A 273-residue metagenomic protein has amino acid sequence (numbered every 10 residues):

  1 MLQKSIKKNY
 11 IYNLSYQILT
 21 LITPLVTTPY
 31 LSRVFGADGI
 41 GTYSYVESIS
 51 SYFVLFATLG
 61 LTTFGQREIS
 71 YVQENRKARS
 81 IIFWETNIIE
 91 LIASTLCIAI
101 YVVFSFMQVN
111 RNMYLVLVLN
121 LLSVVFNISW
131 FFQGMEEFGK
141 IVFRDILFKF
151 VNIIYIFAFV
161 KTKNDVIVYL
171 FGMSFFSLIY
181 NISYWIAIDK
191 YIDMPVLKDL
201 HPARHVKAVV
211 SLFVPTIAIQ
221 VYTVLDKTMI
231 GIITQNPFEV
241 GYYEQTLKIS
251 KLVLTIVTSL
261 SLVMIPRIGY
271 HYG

Functional and structural regions predicted by a protein language model:
M1-L2, I6, G139-V142, V166-M173 (+2 more regions): Interhelical loop/hinge segments that connect adjacent transmembrane helices in multipass membrane
S5-T62, N152-I153, V210-I232: Signature of the first transmembrane helix
K8-T20, V46, S51, L55 (+1 more regions): Membrane-water interface segments that mark the loop-to-transmembrane alpha-helix transition
N9, N13-Q17, S51, E90 (+12 more regions): Residue-level signature of transmembrane alpha-helical cores of multipass secondary-active transporters and flippases
P29, T58-E74, S250-G273: Helix-loop junctions and terminal segments of transmembrane helices in multi-pass membrane transport/translocation
S32-I40, S105-N112, M135-K140, I146-I182: Membrane-interface helix-loop junctions in multi-pass transport and translocation proteins
Q73, L121-D145: Membrane-interface junctions at transmembrane-helix termini in multi-pass inner-membrane proteins
N75, I89-V118, I167-I188, L247: Short alpha-helical transmembrane segments in multi-pass integral membrane proteins
